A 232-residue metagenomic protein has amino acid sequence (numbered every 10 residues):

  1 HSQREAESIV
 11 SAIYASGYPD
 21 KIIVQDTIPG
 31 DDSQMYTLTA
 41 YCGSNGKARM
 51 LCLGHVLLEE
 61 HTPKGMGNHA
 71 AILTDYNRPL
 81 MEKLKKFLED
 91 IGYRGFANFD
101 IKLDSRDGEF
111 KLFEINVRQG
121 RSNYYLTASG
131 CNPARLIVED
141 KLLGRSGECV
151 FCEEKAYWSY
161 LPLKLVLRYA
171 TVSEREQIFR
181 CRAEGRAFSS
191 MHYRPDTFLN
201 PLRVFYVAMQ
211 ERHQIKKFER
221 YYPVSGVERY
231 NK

Functional and structural regions predicted by a protein language model:
Q3-R4, S8, D26-G92, N116-K141: ATP-dependent carboxylate/phosphate-activation module, predominantly the ATP-grasp catalytic core and closely related
I13-G17: Soluble sensory domains of the PAS superfamily and closely related sensory modules
Y18-D20, D32-Y36, G95-A97: Short, basic and Ser/Thr-rich N-terminal targeting/leader segments
I22, L51-C52, E148-V150: Short, hydrophobic secondary-structure boundary micro-motifs
I23, T37-T39, N98-D100, K111-E114: Structured core elements
V24-D26, R94-R106: A short glycine-rich, hydrophobically flanked beta-strand micro-motif that places a catalytic Asp/Glu for divalent metal
L103-Y169: Active-site/pore-lining binding-face segments in mid-to-C-terminal subdomains
E139-K232: Peripheral (often C-terminal) accessory segments that flank ATP-dependent C-N-forming ligase machineries
